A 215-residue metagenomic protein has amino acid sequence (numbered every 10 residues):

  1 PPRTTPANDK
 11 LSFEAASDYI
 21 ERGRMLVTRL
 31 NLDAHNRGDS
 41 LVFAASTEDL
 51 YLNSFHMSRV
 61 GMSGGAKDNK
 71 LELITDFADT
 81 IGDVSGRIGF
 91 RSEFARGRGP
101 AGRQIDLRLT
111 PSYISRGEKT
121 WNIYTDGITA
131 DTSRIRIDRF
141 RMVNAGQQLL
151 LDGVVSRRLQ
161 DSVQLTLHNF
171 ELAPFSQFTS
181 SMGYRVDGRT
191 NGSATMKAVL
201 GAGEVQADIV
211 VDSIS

Functional and structural regions predicted by a protein language model:
P1-S215: Interface amphipathic segments
